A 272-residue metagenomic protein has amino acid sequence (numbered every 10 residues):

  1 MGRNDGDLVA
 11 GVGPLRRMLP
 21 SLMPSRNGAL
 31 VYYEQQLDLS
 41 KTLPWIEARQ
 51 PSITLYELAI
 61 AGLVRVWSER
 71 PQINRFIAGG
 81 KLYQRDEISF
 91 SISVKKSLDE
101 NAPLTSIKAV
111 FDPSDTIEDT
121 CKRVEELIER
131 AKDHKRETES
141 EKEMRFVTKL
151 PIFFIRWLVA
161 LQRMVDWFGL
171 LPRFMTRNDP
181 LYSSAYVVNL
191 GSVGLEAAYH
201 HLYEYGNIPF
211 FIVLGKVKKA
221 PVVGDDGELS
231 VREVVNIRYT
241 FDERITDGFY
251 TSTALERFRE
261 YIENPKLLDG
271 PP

Functional and structural regions predicted by a protein language model:
M1-P272: C-terminal catalytic/motor cores of large multi-domain enzyme assemblies
